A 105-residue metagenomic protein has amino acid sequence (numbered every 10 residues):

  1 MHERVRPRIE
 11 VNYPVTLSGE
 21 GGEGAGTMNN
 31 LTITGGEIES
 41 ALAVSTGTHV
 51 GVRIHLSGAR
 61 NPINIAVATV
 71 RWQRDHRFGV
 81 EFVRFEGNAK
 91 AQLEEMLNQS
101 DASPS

Functional and structural regions predicted by a protein language model:
M1-S105: Structured alpha-helical
